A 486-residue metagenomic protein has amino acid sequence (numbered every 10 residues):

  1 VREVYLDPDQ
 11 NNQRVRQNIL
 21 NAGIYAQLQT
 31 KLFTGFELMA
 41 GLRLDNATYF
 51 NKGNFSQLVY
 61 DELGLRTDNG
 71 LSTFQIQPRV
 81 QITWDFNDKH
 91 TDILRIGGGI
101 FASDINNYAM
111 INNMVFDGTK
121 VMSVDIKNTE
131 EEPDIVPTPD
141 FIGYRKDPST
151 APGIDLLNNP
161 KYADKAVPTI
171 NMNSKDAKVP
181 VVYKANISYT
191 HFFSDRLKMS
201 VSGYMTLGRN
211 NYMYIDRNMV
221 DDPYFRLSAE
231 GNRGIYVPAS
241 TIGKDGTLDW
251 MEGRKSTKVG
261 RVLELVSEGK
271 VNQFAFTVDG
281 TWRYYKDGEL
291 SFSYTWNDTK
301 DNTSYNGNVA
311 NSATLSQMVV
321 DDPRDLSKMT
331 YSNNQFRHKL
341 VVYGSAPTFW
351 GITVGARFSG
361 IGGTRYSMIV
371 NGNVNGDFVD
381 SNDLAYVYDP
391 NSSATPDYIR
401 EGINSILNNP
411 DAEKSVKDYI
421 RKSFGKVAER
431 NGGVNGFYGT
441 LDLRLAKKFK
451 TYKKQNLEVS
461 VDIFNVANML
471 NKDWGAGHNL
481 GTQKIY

Functional and structural regions predicted by a protein language model:
V1, I100-L156, M199-R254, Y305-V309 (+2 more regions): A surface-exposed, glycine/aromatic-enriched loop/edge motif typical of exported proteins
V1-N87, T91, A109, N306-S312 (+1 more regions): Signature of Gram-negative outer-membrane beta-barrel scaffolds
N12-N21, L32, G70-I76, K175-V181 (+5 more regions): Short sequence motifs at beta-strands and strand-loop junctions characteristic of Gram-negative outer-membrane
L20-A26, I76-I82, L94, Y183-I187 (+4 more regions): Hydrophobic, lipid-facing positions within transmembrane beta-strands of outer-membrane proteins
A26, T30-K31, L44, F74 (+9 more regions): Residue-level signature of outer-membrane beta-barrel architecture
G35, F86-T91, R196, Y285-D287 (+3 more regions): Short loop/turn motifs that connect adjacent beta-strands in outer-membrane beta-barrel proteins
A47, F192, R196, S200-R365: Gram-negative outer-membrane beta-barrel transporters
T353-K453, E458, K484: Extracytoplasmic gating/loop element in the C-terminal half of outer-membrane beta-barrel translocons and assembly
